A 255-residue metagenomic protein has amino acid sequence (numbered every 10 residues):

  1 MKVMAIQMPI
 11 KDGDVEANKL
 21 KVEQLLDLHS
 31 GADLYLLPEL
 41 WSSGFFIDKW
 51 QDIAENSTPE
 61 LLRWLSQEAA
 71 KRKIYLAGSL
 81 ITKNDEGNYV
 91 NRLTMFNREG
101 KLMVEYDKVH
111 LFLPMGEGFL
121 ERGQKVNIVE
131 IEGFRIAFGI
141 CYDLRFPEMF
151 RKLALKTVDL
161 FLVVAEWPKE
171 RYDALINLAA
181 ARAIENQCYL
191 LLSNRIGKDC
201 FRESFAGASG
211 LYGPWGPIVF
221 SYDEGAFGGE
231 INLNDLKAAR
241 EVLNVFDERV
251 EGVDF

Functional and structural regions predicted by a protein language model:
M1-A5: Extreme N-terminal starter segment of soluble prokaryotic enzymes
I6, I53, Y106, V129 (+3 more regions): Hydrophobic residues at beta-strand termini and immediately following loops that shape nucleotide-binding pockets
Q7-G13: Short polar catalytic/cofactor-binding loops
V15, E23-R98, E105, P168-I184 (+1 more regions): Cys-nucleophile CN-hydrolase/nitrilase-fold catalytic domain and related Cys-dependent amidase chemistry that acts on
A17-D27, R145-R151: Short, acidic/polar
D33-L34, I136, L160: Structural motif
S57-A77, R145-G228: CN hydrolase (nitrilase-like) catalytic-core segments centered on the catalytic cysteine and neighboring Lys/Glu
N84-K156, E170-N177, K237-F255: Active-site catalytic loop in hydrolytic enzyme cores
